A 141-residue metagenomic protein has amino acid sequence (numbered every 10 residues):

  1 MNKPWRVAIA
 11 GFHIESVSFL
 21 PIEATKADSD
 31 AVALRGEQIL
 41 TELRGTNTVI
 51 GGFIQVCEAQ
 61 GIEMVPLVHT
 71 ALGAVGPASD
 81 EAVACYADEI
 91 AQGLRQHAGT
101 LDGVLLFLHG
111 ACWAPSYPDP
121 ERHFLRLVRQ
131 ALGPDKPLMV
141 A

Functional and structural regions predicted by a protein language model:
M1-A59: N-terminal amphipathic/basic leader segments beginning at the initiator methionine
A8, H13-E15, G76, D80-A87 (+2 more regions): Active-site histidine-anchored catalytic micro-motif
E23-T41, I62-G76, P120-L132: Charged, low-complexity, helix/coiled-coil-prone segments
E42-Q60, M64-L94, L101, C112: Conserved beta-alpha junction segments in alpha/beta enzyme cores
